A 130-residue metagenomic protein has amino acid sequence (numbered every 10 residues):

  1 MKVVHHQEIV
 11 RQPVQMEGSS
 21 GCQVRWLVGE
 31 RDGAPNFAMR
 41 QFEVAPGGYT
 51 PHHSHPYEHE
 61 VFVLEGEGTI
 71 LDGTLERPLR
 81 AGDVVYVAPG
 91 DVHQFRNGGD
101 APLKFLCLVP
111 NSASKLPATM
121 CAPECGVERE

Functional and structural regions predicted by a protein language model:
M1-N36, T119-E130: A short, N-terminal "cap"/entry segment at the start of jelly-roll beta-barrel domains of the cupin/DSBH fold
R25, R40-H55: Conserved short histidine dyad/triad with adjacent acidic residue
Q41, Y86, A101-L116: A short hydrophobic beta-strand segment most commonly corresponding to one strand of the jelly-roll/cupin
G48, P56-Y57, L75, D91-V92 (+2 more regions): A generic "binding-loop/recognition-motif" signal
T50-H52, I70-L71, V87, H93-G99 (+1 more regions): Short beta-strand His + acidic residue motifs that chelate non-heme Fe in jelly-roll/DSBH and cupin folds
Y57-G68: Glycine- and acidic-residue-biased ligand/ion/polar-headgroup-sensing regions
L75-P89: Short acidic-glycine-tyrosine-enriched beta hairpin
